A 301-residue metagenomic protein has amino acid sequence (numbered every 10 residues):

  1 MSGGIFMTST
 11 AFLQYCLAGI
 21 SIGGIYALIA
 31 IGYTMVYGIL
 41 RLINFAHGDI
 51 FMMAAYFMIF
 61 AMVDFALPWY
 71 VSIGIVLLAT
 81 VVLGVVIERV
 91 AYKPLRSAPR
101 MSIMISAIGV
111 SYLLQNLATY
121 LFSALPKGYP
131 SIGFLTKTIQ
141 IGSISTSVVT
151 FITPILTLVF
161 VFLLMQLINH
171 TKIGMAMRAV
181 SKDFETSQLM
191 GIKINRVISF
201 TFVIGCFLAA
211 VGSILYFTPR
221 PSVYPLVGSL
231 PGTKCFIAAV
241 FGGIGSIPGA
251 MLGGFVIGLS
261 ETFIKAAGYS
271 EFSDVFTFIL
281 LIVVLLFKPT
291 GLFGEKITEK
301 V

Functional and structural regions predicted by a protein language model:
M1-I29, F57, W69-S72, A98-I105 (+4 more regions): Membrane-interfacial amphipathic/re-entrant helices at transmembrane-helix boundaries
S2-G3, A11, L121, K182-L189 (+2 more regions): Cytosolic-side transmembrane-helix boundaries in multi-pass membrane proteins
T8-I25, L167-I168, K172, I198-A238 (+1 more regions): Inter-helical junctions in multi-pass inner-membrane proteins, predominant in energy-converting antiporter-like
L17, I39-V86, V90, A267: Membrane-embedded helix boundary and interhelical linker motif in transport proteins
I22, S145-V223, I247-L252: Helix-loop-helix "hairpin" substructures at the membrane interface of multi-pass membrane proteins
D49-M53, L95-T119, V227-V240, Y269-K288: Pore- or pathway-lining transmembrane helices of multi-pass membrane proteins that form conduits for solutes/ions
A66-V110, L117, L164, L252-I257 (+1 more regions): Alpha-helical transmembrane segments within multi-pass membrane transporters and channels
Y112-G142, A266-S273, F293-V301: Extracellular/periplasmic helix-loop junction at the C-terminal end of a transmembrane helix in multi-pass membrane
